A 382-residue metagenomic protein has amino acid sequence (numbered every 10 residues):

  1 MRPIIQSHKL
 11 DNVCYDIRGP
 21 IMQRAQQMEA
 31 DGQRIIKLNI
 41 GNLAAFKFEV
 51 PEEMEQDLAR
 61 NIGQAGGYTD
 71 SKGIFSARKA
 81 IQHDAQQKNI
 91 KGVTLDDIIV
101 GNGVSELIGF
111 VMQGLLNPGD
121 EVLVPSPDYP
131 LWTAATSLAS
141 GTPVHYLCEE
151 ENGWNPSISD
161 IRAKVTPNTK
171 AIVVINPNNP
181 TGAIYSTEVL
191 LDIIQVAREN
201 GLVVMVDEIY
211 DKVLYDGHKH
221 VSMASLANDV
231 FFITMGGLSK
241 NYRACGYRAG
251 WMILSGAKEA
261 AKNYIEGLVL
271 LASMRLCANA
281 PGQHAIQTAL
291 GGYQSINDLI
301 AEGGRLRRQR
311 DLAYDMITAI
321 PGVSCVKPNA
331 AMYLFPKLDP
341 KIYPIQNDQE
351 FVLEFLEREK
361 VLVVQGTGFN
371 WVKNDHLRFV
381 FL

Functional and structural regions predicted by a protein language model:
R2-I5, D11-G103, F110, A289-G292: N-terminal small-domain helix-loop-helix segment of the aminotransferase-like
D31, A139, E199-N200, V230 (+1 more regions): Helix C-cap/helix->beta junction micro-motif
E55-Q56, S225-G304, Y314-M316: Conserved core segment of the aminotransferase class I/II
G114-T136: Conserved PLP-anchoring active-site segment centered on the Schiff-base-forming lysine
L138-V144: A short helix-loop-beta submotif of the ANL/AMP-binding
V144, E149-K219: Active-site phosphate-binding strand-loop segment of PLP-dependent enzymes
Q287, G303-I317, C325-D339, K373: Conserved glycine-rich beta-strand-loop-beta hairpin in the small C-terminal domain of fold type I
F335-P344, E359-L382: Conserved PLP-binding active-site segment of the aspartate aminotransferase-like
